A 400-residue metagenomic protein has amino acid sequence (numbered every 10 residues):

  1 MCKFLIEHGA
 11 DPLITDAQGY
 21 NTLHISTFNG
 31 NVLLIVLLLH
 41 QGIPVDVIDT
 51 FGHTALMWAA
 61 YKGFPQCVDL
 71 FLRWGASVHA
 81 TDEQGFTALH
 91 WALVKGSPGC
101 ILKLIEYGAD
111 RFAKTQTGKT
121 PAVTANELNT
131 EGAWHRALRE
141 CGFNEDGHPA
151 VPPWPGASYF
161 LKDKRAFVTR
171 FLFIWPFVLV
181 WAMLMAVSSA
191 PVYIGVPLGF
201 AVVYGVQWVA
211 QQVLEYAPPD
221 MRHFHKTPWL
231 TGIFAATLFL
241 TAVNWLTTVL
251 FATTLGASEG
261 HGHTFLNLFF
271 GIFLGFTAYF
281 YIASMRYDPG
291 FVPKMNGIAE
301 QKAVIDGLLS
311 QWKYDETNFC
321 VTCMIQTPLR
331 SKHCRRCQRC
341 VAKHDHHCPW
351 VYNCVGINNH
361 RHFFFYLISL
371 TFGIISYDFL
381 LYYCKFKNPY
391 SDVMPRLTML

Functional and structural regions predicted by a protein language model:
K3-D11, V36-P44, D69-S77, L102-D110 (+1 more regions): Ankyrin repeat domain, specifically the short helix-to-loop turn at the C-terminus of the second helix of each repeat
A17-Q18, T50-F51, E83-Q84, Q116-T117: Ankyrin repeat start-site detector
I105, D110-G142: Leucine-rich solenoid repeat scaffolds
S158-A303, I357-L400: Hydrophobic alpha-helical transmembrane segments that serve as membrane anchors in secretory-pathway proteins
V292-T327: Non-transmembrane, juxtamembrane loop and terminal tail segments of multi-pass eukaryotic membrane proteins
